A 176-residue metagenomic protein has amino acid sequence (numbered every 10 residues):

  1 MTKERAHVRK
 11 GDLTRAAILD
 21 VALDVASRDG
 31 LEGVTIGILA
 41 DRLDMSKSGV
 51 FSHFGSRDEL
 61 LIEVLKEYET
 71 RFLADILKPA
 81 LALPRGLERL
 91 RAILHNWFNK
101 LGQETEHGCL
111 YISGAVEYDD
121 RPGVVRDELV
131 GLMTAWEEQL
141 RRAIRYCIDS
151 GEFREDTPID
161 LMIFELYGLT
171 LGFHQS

Functional and structural regions predicted by a protein language model:
M1-D29, G33-R42, E59: Basic, helix-initiating cap at the start of DNA-binding domains
L43-F54: Short hydrophobic/aromatic patch on the recognition helix
F54, L61-Y68: Alpha-helical DNA-contacting segments of helix-turn-helix folds
D58-L60, G114: A secondary-structure capping/hinge motif
E63, L77-H107, I159-L166: Hydrophobic alpha-helical connector segments
L73, E88, G123-D149, L161-F164: Amphipathic alpha-helical packing segments from all-alpha helical-bundle domains
R89, Q103-D127: Amphipathic alpha-helical segments used for helix-helix packing
K100, Y146, L166-S176: Amphipathic C-terminal alpha-helical segment
